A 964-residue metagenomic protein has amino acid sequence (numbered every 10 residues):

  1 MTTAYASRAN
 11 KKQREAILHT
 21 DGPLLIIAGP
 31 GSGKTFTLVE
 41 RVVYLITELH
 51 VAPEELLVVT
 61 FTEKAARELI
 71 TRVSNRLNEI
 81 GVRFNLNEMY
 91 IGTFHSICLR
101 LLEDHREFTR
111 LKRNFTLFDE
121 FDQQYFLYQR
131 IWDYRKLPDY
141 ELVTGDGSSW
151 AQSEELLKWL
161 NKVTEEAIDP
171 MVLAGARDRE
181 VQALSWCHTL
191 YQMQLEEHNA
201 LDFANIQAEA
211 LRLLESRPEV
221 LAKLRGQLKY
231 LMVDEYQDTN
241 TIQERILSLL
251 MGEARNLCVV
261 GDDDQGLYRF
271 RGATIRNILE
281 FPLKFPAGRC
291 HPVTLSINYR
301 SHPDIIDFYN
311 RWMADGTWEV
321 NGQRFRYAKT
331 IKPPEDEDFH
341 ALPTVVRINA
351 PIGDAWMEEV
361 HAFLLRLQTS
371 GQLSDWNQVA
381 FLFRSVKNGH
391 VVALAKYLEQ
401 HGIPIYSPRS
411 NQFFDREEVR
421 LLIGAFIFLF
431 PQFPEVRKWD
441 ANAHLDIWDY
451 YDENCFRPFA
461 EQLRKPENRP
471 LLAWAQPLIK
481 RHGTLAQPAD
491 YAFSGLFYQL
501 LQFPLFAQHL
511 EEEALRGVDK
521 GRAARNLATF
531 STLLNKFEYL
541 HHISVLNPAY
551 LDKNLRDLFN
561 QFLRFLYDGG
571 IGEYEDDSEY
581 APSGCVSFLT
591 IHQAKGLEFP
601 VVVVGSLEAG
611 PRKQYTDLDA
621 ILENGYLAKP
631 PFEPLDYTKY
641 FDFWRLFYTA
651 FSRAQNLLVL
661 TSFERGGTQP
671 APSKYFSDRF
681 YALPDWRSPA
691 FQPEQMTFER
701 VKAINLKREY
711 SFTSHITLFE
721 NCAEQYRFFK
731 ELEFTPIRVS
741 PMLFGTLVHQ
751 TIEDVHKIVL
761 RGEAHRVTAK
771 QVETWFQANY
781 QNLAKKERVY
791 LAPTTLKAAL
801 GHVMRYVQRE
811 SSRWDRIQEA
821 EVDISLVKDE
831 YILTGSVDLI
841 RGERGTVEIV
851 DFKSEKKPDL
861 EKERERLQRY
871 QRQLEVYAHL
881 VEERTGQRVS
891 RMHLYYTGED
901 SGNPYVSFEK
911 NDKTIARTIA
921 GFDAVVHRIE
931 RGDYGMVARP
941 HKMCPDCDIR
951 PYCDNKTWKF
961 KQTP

Functional and structural regions predicted by a protein language model:
M1-L111, H198, E219-A222, L231 (+3 more regions): P-loop NTPase Walker
T2, S7-L18, G22-I26, T37 (+10 more regions): Conserved helicase NTPase motor core
T35-L38, P53, A287-H291, I297-I403 (+3 more regions): Helicase P-loop NTPase motor core
E55-A151, R276-E280, R727-F728, L743-L747: Conserved P-loop NTPase-based nucleic-acid remodeling module centered on helicase motor cores
Y90-R100, M232-E235, V260, F565-D617 (+7 more regions): Conserved helicase core region in the C-terminal RecA-like lobe
I97, K284-A287, L342-P343, T369-Q508 (+2 more regions): ATPase/helicase motor core of nucleic-acid motors
V181, A200, Q372, N468-Q593 (+4 more regions): Accessory C-terminal helicase-associated subdomains
Q462-K465, S583, Y615, Y626-Y681 (+2 more regions): C-terminal accessory regions
